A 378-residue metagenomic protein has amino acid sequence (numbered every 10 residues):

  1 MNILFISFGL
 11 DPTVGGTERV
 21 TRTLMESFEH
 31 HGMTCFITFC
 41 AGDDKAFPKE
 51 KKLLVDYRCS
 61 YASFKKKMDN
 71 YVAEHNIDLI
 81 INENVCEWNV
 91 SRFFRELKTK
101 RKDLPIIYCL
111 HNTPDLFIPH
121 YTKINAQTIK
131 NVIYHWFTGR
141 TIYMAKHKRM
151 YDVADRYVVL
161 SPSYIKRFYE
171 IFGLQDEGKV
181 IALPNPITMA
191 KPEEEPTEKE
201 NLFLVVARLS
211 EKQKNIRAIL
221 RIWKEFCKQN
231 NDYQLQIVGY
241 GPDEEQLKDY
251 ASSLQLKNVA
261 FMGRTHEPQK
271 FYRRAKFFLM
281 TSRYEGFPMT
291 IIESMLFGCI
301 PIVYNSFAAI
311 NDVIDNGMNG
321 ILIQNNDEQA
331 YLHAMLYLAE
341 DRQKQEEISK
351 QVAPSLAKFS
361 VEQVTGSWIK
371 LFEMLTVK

Functional and structural regions predicted by a protein language model:
F5-G15, R19-S63, Y164, G178-K179 (+1 more regions): N-terminal strand-loop element at the rim of the active site of nucleotide-sugar-dependent glycosyltransferases
I6, E195-K214, L220-W223: Conserved donor-binding/catalytic core segment of Leloir-type glycosyltransferases
E18-T23, S210-E225, P242-K248: A conserved mid-protein helix/loop that constitutes part of the nucleotide-sugar donor-binding site
N82-V90, L110-T113: Short His-centered aromatic/hydrophobic patch
Q127-Y157: Membrane-proximal helix-turn-helix segments that form the acceptor-binding/catalytic region of lipid-linked
R264, R283: Aromatic "clamp/platform" in nucleotide-sugar-dependent glycosyltransferases that forms part of the donor/acceptor
I300-Y304: Short hydrophobic beta-strand element within catalytic cores of glycosyltransferases and related nucleotide-activated
S306-G317, I321-L322: Short acidic/histidine- and often glycine-rich active-site loop of Leloir-type glycosyltransferases that engages
